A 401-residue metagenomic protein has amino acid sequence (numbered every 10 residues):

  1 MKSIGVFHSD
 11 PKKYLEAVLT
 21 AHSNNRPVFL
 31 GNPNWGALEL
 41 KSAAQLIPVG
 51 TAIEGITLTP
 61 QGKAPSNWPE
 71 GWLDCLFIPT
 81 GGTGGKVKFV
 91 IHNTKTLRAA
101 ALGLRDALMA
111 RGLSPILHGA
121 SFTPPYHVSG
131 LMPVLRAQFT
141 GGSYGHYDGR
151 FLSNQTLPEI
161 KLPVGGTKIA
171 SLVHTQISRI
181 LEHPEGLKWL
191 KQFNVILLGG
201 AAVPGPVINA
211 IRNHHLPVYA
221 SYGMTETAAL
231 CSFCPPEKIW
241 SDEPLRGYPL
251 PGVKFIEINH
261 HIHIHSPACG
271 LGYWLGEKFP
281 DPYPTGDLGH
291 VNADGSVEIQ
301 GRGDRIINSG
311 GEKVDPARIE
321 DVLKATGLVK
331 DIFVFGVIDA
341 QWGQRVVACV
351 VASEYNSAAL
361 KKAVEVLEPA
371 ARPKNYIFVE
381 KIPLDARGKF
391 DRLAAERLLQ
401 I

Functional and structural regions predicted by a protein language model:
H8-S9, V28-A43, G142-V164, V314-I319: ATP-dependent adenylate-forming carboxylate-activation enzymes
Q45-I53, F89-A110, S114-R179, V195 (+1 more regions): AMP-binding/adenylate-forming
G62-P79, R111-G119: Conserved pre-ATP/AMP-binding loop-to-beta segment of ANL
D74-F89, L108: Conserved adenylation A10 loop of the ANL superfamily
E182-W240: Gly/Ser/Thr-rich phosphate-binding loop
Y248-G252, I258-Y283, S296, R302 (+1 more regions): Conserved ATP/PPi-binding loop(s) of AMP-dependent carboxylate-activating enzymes
S266, D281, L288-A371: AMP-binding/adenylate-forming catalytic core of the ANL superfamily
E368-F390: AMP-binding/adenylate-forming catalytic domain of the ANL superfamily
